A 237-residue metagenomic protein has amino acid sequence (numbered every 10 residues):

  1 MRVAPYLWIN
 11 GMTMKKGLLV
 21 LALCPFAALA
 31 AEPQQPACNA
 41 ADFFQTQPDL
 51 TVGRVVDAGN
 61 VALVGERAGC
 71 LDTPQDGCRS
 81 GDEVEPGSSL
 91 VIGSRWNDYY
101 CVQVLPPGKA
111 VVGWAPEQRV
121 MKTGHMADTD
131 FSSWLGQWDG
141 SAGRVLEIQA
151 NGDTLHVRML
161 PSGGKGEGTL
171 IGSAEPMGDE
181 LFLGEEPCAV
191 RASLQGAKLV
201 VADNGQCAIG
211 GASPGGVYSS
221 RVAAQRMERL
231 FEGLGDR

Functional and structural regions predicted by a protein language model:
V3-T13: Short, Lys/Arg-enriched N-terminal segments with co-localized hydrophobic residues within the first ~10-30 amino acids
K15-L21: Sec-dependent signal peptide recognition, specifically the positively charged N-region followed immediately by
A22-A30: Hydrophobic h-region of N-terminal signal peptides that target proteins for export in Gram-negative bacteria
A31-T73, E83, S94-W96, M121-F131 (+1 more regions): SH3-family beta-barrel domains
Q34-F44, R79-E117: SH3/SH3-like beta-barrel superfamily modules
D128-V145, P214-R237: Tryptophan-anchored aromatic micro-motifs
G140-G178, D236-R237: N-terminal glycine/threonine-rich, aromatic-flanked beta-hairpin/loop signature
N204-A212: Short, exposed beta-strand-loop hairpins at the edges of beta-sheets in extracellular/periplasmic proteins
